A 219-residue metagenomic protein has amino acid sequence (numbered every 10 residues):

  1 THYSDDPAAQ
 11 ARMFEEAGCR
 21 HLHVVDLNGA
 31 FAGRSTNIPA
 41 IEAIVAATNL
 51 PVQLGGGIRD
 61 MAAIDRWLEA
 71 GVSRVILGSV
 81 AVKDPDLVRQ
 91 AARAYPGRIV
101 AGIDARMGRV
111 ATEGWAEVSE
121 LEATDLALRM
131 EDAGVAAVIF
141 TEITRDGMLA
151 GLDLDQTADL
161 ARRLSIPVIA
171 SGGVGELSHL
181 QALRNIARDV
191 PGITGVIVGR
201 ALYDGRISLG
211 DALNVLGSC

Functional and structural regions predicted by a protein language model:
T1-E15: Short catalytic helix/loop segments, enriched in acidic residues and glycine and frequently bearing histidine
A8, R12, E42, D65-L68 (+4 more regions): Alpha-helical segments flanking ligand/cofactor-binding loops in enzyme cores
F14, L22, L54, W67 (+5 more regions): Conserved, mostly hydrophobic/aromatic
H21-P39, S79, F140-A150: Glycine-rich, proline-tolerant flexible connector loops at the mouths of alpha/beta enzymes
S35-E42, P85, A116-D125, A150-D159: Charged helix-capping and loop-helix junction motifs
V45-R74, D155-P191, I207, A212: Catalytic cores of alpha/beta
D65-L68, V72-D146: Conserved anion-binding
L87-A94, R184-C219: C-terminal helical cap(s) of enzyme catalytic domains, especially alpha/beta-barrels
